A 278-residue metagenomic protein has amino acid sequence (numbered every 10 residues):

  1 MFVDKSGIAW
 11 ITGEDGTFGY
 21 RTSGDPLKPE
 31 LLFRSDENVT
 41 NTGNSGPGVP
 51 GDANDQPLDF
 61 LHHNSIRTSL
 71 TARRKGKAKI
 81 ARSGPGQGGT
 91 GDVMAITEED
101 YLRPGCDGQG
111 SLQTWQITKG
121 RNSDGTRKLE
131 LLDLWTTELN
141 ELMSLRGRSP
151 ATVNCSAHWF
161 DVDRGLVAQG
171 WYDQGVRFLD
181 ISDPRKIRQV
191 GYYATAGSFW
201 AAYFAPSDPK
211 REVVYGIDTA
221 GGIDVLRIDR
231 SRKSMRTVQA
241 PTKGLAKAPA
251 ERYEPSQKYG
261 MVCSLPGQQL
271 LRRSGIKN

Functional and structural regions predicted by a protein language model:
M1-N278: Feature marking well-ordered beta-strand scaffolds used for ligand recognition
